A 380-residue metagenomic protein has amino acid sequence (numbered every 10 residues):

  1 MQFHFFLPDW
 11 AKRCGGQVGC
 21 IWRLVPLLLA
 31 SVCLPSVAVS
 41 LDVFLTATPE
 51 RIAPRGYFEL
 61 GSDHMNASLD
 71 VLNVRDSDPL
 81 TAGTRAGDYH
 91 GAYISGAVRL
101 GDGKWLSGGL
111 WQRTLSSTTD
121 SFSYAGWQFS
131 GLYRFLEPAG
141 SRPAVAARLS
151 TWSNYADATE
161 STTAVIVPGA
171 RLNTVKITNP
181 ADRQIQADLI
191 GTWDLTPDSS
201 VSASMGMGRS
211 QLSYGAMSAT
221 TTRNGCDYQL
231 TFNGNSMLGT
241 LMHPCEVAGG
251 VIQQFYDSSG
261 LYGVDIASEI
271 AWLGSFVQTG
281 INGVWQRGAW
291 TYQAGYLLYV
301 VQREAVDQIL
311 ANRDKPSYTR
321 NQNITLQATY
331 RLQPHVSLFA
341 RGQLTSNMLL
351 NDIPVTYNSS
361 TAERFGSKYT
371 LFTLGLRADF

Functional and structural regions predicted by a protein language model:
S36-N66, G140-R142, R377: Outer-membrane beta-barrel biogenesis signature
F58-N66, G108-Q112, A147-S153, A203-R209 (+2 more regions): Transmembrane beta-barrel strands of outer-membrane/channel proteins
L69-R75, T81-G87, L115-Y124, W152-Q186 (+4 more regions): Extracellular/periplasm-exposed beta-strand and loop segments of Gram-negative cell-envelope proteins, dominated by
A82-S116, R209-Q211: Glycine- and aromatic-enriched membrane insertion/assembly motifs of diderm outer-membrane and organelle channel
I94-G96, F129-G131, A187-L189, T279-I281 (+2 more regions): Membrane-embedded beta-strands of outer-membrane beta-barrel proteins, especially the hydrophobic/small aromatic
V98-L100, Y133-E137, G191-L195, S199 (+4 more regions): Residue-level signature of outer-membrane beta-barrel architecture
D102-G108, P138-V145, D198-V201, A289-Q293 (+1 more regions): Repeated loop/turn-to-beta-strand initiation elements of outer-membrane beta-barrel proteins
Q128, G366-F380: Outer-membrane beta-barrel "beta-signal"
